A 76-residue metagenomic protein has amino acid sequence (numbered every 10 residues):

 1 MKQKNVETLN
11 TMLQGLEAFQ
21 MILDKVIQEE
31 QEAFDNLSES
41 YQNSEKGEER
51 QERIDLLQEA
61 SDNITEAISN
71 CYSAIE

Functional and structural regions predicted by a protein language model:
M1-E76: Long, low-complexity or tandemly repetitive, helically biased scaffold regions used for multimeric assembly/adhesion
